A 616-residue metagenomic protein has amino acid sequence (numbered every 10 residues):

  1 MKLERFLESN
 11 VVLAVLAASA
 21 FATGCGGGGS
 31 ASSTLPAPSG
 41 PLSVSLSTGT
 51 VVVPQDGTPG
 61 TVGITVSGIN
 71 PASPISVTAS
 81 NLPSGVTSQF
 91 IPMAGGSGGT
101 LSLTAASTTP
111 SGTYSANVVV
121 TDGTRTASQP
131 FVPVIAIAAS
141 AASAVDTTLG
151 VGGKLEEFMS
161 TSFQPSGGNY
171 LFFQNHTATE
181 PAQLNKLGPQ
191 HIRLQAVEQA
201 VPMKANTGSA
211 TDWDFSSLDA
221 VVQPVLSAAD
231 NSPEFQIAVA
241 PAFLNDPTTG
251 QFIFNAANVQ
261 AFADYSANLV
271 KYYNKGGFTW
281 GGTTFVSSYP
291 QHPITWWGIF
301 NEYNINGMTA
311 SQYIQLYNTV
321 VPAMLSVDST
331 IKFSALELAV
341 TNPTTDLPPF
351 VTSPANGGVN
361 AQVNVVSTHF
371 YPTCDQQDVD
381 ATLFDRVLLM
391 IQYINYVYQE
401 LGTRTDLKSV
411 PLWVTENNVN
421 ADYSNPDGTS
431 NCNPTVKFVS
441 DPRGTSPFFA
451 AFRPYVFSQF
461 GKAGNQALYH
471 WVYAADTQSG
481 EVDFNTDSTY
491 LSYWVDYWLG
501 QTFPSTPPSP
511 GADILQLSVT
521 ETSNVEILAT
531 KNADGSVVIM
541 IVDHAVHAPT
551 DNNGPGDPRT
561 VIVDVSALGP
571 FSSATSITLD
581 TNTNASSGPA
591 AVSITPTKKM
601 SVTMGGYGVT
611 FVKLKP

Functional and structural regions predicted by a protein language model:
F21-G24: C-terminal motif of bacterial Sec signal peptides marking the signal peptidase cleavage site
G26-A139: Long beta-sheet-rich domains in secretory-pathway and surface-associated proteins
A139-L184, G188-Q190, Q195: Boundary/entry segment of secreted carbohydrate-active catalytic domains
L184-L383: Substrate-binding cleft and catalytic face of glycoside hydrolase catalytic domains, especially the flexible beta-alpha
T373-N431: Glycoside hydrolase catalytic-domain groove-lining segments
V414-V525: Aromatic/acidic polysaccharide-binding cleft in carbohydrate-active enzymes
T520-P570, Y607-K613: Carbohydrate-binding surface patches
V592-P616: C-terminal beta-strand-rich structural cap/linker in extracellular carbohydrate-active enzymes
